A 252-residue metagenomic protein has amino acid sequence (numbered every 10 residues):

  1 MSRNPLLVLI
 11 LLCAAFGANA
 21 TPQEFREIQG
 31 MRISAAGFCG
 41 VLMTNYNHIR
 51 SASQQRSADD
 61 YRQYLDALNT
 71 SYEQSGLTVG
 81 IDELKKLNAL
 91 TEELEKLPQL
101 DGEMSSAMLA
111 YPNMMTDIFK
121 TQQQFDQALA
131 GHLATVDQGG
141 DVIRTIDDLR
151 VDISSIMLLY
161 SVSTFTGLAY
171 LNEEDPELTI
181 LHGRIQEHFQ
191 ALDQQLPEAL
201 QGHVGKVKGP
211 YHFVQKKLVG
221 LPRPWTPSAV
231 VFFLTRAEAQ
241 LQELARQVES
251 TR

Functional and structural regions predicted by a protein language model:
S2-L9: Sec-dependent signal peptide recognition, specifically the positively charged N-region followed immediately by
A15-A18: N-terminal signal peptide c-region/cleavage motif recognized by signal peptidases
T21-Q23: Boundary of Sec targeting at the N-terminus
F25-Q55, Q138-L168, T226, V231-E249: N-terminal extracytoplasmic segments of bacterial inner-membrane proteins
A58-Q124, I185-A239, A245: Heptad-repeat alpha-helical coiled-coil/4-helix-bundle sensor or tether segments in soluble regions
A107-G205: Extended amphipathic alpha-helical interaction segments
